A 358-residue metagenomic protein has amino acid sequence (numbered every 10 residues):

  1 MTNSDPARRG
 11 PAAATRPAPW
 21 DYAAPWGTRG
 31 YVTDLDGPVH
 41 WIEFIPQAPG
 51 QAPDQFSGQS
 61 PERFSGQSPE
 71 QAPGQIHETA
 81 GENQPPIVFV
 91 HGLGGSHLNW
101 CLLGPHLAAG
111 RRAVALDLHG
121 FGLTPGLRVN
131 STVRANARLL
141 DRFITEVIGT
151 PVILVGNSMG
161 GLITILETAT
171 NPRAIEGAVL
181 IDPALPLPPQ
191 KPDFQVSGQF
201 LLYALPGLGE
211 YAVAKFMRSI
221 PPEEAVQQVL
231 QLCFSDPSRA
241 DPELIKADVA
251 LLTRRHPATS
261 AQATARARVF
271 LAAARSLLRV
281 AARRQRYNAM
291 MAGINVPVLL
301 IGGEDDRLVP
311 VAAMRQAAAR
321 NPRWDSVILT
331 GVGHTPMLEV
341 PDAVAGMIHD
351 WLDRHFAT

Functional and structural regions predicted by a protein language model:
E43-Q51, A80-P125, L338: Conserved HGGG/HGGXW glycine-rich cap/lid loop of the alpha/beta-hydrolase fold
A135-V152: Conserved acidic catalytic loop of the alpha/beta-hydrolase fold
G161-P172, A178: Short glycine-enriched nucleophile-adjacent loop and the immediately C-terminal alpha-helix near the catalytic center
A178-F216: Flexible "cap/lid" loop of the alpha/beta hydrolase fold
K215-G293: Conserved alpha/beta-hydrolase catalytic His-Asp/Glu region
A281, D305-V309: Acidic catalytic loop of the alpha/beta-hydrolase fold
I294, L300-G302: Short beta-strand/loop motif that positions the catalytic acidic residue of the alpha/beta-hydrolase fold
P322-T358: Catalytic active-site module of serine/aspartate enzymes centered on a nucleophile-bearing elbow/loop
